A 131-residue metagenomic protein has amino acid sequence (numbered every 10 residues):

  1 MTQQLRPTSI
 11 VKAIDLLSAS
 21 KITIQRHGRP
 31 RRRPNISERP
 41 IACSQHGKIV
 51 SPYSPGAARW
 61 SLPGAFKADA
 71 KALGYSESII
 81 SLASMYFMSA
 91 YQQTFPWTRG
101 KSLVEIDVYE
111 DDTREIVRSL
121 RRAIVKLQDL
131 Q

Functional and structural regions predicted by a protein language model:
M1-Q131: Domain-length accessory/inserted modules outside core catalytic folds
